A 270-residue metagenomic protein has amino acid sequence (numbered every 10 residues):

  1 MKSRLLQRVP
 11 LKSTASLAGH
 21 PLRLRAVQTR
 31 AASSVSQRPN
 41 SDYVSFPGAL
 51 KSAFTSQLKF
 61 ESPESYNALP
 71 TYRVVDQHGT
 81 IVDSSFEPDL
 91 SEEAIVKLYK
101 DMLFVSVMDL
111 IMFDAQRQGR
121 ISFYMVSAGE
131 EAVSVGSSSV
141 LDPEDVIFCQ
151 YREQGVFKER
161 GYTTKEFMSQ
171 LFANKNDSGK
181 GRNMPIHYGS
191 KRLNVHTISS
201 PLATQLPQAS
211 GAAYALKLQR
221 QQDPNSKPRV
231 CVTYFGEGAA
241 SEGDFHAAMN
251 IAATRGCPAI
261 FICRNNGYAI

Functional and structural regions predicted by a protein language model:
M1-S45: N-terminal mitochondrial targeting presequence
R4-L5, I260-I270: Thiamine diphosphate
A32-Y151: N-terminal amphipathic, basic-rich helices that act as targeting or association modules
P70, D145, M184, C257-A259 (+1 more regions): Structural beta-strand/beta-sheet cores of well-ordered domains, especially the beta-sheet scaffolds that support
T80-I81, Q154, N266-A269: A short, flexible beta-alpha/helix-coil linker loop
L90-S91, S226-R229, F261-N265: A short alpha-helix capping/helix-coil boundary motif
K97, V232-Y234, G267-I270: A short, structure-level motif marking secondary-structure boundaries and short turns
V107-L110, D114-R255: Cofactor-binding active-site loop characterized by glycine-rich and histidine/acidic residues
